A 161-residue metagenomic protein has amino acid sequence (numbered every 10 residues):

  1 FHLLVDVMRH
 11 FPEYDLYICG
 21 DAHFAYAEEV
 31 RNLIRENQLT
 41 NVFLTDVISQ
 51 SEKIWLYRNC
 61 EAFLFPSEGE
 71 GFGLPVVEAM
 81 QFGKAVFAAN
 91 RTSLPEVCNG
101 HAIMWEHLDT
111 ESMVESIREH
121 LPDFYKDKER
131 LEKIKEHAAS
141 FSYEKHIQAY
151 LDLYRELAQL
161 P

Functional and structural regions predicted by a protein language model:
F1-H10: A conserved mid-protein helix/loop that constitutes part of the nucleotide-sugar donor-binding site
D15-E29, D46-V47: Glycosyltransferase donor-sugar binding loop
E28-I54: Nucleotide-activated donor-binding/catalytic signature segment of Leloir-type glycosyltransferases, i.e., the conserved
W55-C60: Short alpha-helical donor nucleotide-sugar binding micro-motif in glycosyltransferases
P66-E68: Aromatic "clamp/platform" in nucleotide-sugar-dependent glycosyltransferases that forms part of the donor/acceptor
Q81, A85-A88: Short hydrophobic beta-strand element within catalytic cores of glycosyltransferases and related nucleotide-activated
I103-E111, E119-Y125: Conserved acidic donor-binding segment of nucleotide-sugar-dependent glycosyltransferases
Y125-A158: A charged, aromatic-enriched C-terminal amphipathic alpha-helix characteristic of glycosyltransferases across folds
